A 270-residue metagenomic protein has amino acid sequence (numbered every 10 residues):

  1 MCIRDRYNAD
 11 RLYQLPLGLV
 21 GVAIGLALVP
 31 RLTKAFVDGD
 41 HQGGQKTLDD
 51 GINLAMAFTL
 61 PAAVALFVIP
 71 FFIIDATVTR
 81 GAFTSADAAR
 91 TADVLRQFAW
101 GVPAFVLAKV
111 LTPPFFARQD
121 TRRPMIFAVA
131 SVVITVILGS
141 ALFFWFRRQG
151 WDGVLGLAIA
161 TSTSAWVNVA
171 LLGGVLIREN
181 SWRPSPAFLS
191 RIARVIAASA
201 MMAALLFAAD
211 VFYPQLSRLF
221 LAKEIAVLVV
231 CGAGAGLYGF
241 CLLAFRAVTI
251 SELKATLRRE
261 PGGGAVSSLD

Functional and structural regions predicted by a protein language model:
R4-D270: Membrane-embedded alpha-helical bundles of multi-pass transporters/translocases, especially carrier/permease families
